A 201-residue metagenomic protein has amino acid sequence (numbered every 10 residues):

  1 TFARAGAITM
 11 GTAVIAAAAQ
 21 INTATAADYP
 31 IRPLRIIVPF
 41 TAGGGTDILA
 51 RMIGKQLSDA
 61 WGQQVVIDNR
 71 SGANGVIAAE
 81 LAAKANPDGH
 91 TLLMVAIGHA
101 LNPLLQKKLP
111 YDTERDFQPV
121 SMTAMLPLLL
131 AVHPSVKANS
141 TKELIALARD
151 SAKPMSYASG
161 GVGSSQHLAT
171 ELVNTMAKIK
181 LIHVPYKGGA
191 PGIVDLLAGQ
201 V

Functional and structural regions predicted by a protein language model:
T1, A13-D28: N-terminal twin-arginine translocation
T1-T9: N-terminal export leaders
R32-T41, V65-V66, T91-M94, Q118 (+2 more regions): Short, well-ordered beta-strand elements
I36-L49, A73, Y157-S165: Extracytoplasmic "Venus flytrap"
T46-G62, H167-T175: Short, polar/charged alpha-helical segment
Q64-A79: Early extracytoplasmic/lumenal segment of secretory-pathway proteins
V76-A79, L101, G192-I193: Short, hydrophobic alpha-helical packing/hinge segments within bilobed ligand-binding/sensory domains
K84-G89, L104-P191, A198: Hinge/capping helix and adjacent helix->loop/strand transition within the periplasmic-binding protein
